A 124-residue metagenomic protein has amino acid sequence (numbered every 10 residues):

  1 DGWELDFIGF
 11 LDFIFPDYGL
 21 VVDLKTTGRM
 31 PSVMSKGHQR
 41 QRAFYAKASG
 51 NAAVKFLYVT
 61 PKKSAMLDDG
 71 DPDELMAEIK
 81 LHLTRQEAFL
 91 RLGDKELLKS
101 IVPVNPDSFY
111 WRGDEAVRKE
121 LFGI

Functional and structural regions predicted by a protein language model:
D1-E4: A short acidic/basic microdomain associated with nuclease active sites
D6-I8, G37: A generic fold-level signal
G9-P31, Y45: Conserved catalytic cores of phosphodiester-cleaving nucleases, focusing on short active-site segments
S32-K36: Short, solvent-exposed loop/turn segments at secondary-structure boundaries
G37-H38, G70: Generic preference for flexible, low-structure residues
H38-G50: An active-site-proximal "capping" alpha-helix that borders the catalytic cofactor pocket
G50-I124: Metal-dependent nuclease catalytic regions and adjoining charged, substrate-binding loops involved in nucleic-acid end
